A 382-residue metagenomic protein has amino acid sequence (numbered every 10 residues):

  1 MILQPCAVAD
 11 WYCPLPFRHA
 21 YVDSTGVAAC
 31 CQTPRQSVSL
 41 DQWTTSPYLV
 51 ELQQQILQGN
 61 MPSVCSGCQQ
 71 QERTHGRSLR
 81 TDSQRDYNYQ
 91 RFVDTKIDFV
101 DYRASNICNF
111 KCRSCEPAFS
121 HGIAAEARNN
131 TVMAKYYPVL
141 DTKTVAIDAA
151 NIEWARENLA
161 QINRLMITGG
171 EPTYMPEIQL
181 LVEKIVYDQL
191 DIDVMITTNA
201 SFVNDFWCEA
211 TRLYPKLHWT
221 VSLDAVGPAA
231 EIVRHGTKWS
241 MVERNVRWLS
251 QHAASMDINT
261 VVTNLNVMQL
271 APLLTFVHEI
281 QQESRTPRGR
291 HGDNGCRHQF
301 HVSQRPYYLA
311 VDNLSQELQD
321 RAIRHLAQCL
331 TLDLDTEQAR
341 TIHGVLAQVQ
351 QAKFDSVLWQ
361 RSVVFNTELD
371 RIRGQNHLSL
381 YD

Functional and structural regions predicted by a protein language model:
I2-Q84, V302-D382: Accessory C-terminal segments flanking Radical SAM cores
V64, E72, I107-K111, E116-F119: Short pre-active-site segment immediately N-terminal to redox-active cysteine/selenocysteine motifs in thiol-based
V64, N151, N158, L181 (+3 more regions): Alpha-helical packing segments of well-folded alpha/beta enzyme cores
H75-F99, C108-F110: Recognition helices and adjacent regulatory flanks at domain boundaries
I97-I107, E116-A149, A160-P176, D188-F206 (+3 more regions): Core AdoMet radical
E177-E183, D205-T211, Q269-L273: Distinct, well-ordered alpha-helical segments
E209-K216, S250, H278-Q281: Acidic (Asp/Glu)-rich catalytic clusters
N264-I280: Catalytic cores of alpha/beta
